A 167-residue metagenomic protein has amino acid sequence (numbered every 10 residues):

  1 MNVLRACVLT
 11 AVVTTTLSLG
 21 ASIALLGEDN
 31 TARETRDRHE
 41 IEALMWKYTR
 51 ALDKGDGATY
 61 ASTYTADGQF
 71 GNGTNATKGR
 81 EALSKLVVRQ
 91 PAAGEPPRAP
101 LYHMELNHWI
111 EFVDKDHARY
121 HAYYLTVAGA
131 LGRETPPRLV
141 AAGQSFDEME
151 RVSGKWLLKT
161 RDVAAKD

Functional and structural regions predicted by a protein language model:
M1-A11: Bacterial N-terminal signal peptides that target proteins for export
T10-G20: Bacterial N-terminal signal peptides
S22-K54, A58-T63: Short, low-complexity N-terminal intrinsically disordered segments enriched in polar/charged residues
D29, H117-H121, A142-D167: Short beta-strand edge/turn micro-motifs at domain boundaries
G57-L125: A solvent-exposed, acidic/Ser-Thr-rich amphipathic alpha-helical stretch
H103-E105, V140-S145: Short, surface-exposed coil-to-beta transition loops
T126-A130, M149: Beta-strand elements of well-folded, non-transmembrane domains
L131-T135: Flexible, membrane-facing loop/turn or short amphipathic-helix motifs that contact lipid bilayers or gate lipid-binding
